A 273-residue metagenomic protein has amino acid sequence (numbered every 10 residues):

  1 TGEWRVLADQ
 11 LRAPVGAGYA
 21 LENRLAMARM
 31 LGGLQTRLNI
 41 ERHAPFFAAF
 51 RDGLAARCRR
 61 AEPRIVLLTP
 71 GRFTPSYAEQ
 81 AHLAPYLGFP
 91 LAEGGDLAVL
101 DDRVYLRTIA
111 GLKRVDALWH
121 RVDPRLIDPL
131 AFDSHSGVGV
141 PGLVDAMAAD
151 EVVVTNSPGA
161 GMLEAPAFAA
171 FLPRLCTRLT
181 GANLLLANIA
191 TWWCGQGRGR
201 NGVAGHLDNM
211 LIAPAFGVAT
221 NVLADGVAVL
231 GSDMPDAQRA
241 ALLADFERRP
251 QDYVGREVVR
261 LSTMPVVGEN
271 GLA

Functional and structural regions predicted by a protein language model:
T1-R5, D9-A273: Domain-scale recognition of functional cores that engage charged ligands
